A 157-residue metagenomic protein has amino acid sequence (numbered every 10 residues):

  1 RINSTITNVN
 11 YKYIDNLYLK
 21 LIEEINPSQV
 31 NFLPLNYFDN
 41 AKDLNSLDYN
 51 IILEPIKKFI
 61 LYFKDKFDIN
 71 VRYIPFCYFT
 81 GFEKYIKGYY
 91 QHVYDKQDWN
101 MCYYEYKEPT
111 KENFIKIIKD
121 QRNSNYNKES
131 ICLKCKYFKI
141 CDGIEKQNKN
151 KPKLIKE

Functional and structural regions predicted by a protein language model:
N3-I117: Radical SAM enzyme [4Fe-4S]-AdoMet core and its adjacent flexible, acidic and glycine-rich loops/tails across
D95-E157: Flexible mid-to-C-terminal extensions adjoining Fe-S/redox cofactors in radical SAM and related proteins
